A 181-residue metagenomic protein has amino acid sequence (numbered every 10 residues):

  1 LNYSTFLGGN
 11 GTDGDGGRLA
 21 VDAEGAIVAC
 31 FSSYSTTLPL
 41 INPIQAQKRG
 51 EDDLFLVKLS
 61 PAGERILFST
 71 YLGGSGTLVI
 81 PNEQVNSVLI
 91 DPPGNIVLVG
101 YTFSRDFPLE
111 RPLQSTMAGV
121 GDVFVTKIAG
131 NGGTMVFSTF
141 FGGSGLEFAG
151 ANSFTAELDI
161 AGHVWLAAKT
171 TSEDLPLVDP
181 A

Functional and structural regions predicted by a protein language model:
L1-A181: A sequence-level/structural motif corresponding to short, flexible coil/turn segments enriched in small polar residues
